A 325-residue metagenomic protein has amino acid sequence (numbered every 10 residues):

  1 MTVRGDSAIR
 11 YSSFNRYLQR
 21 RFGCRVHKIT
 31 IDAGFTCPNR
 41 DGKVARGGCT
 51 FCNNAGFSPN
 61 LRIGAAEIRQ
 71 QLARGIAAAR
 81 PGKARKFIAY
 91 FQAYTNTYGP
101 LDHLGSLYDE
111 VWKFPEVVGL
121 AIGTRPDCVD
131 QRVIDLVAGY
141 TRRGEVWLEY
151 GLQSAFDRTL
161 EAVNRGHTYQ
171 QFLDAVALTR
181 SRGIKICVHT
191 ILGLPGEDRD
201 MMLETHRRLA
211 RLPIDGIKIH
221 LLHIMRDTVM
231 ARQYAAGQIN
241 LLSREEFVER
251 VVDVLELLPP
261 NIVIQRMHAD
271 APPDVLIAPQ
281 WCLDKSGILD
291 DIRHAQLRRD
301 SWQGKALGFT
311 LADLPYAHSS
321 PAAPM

Functional and structural regions predicted by a protein language model:
M1-I88, P324-M325: N-terminal [4Fe-4S]-dependent radical SAM core
M1-R16, R25-H27, G216, I224-M325: Auxiliary Fe-S-binding modules of radical SAM enzymes
H27-I31, F87-A89, L120-I122, V146-Y150 (+3 more regions): Hydrophobic faces of well-ordered beta-strands that scaffold small-molecule active sites in alpha/beta enzyme cores
C49, V111-V117, E204-I219, I288-Q303: Structural recognition of alpha->loop->beta junctions
A55-L72, A79-L101, E116-V129, E145-Q171 (+1 more regions): Core AdoMet radical
A79-P81, Y108-P115, D135-E145, A177-S181: Acidic (Asp/Glu)-rich catalytic clusters
L101-D109, D130-G139, M202: Distinct, well-ordered alpha-helical segments
Q170-V229, E245-H268: Conserved C-terminal portion of the radical SAM core fold that forms the substrate/S-adenosylmethionine-binding
